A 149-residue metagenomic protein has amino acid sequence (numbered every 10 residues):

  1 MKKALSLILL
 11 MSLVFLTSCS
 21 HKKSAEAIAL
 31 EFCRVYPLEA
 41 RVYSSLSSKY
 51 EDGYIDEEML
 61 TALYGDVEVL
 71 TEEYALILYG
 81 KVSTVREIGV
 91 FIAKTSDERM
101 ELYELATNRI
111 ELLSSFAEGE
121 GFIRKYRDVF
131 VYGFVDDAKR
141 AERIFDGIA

Functional and structural regions predicted by a protein language model:
M1-A4: Positively charged n-region of N-terminal signal peptides that target proteins for export
F15-S18: C-terminal motif of bacterial Sec signal peptides marking the signal peptidase cleavage site
S20-K22: Bacterial signal peptide processing site
S24-G80, E98-R99, Y103-L113: Surface-exposed, low-hydrophobicity interaction/linker segments
G80-K81, F116-A149: A short, solvent-exposed beta-edge/loop patch
T84-T95, R99: A short acidic-to-branched-hydrophobic micro-motif
G89, L102-T107, I144-I148: "Short basic amphipathic alpha-helical interaction patches in structured regions
S96-Y103, K139-R143: Short, conserved charged micro-motifs
